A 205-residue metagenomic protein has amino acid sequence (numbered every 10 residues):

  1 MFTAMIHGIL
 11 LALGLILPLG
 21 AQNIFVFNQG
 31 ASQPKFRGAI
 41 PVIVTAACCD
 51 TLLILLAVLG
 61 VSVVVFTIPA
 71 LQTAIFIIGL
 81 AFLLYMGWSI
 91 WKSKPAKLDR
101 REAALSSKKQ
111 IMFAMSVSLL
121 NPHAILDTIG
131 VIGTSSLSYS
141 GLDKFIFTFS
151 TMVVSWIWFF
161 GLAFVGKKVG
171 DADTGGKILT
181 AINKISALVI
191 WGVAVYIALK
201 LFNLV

Functional and structural regions predicted by a protein language model:
F2-T73, G130-I146: Juxtamembrane transmembrane-helix termini in multi-pass membrane transport proteins
G8, A12, Q110, A114 (+1 more regions): Helical-face signature of the major facilitator-like transporter fold
A12-I16, T51, S118-P122, M152-F160: Residue-level hotspots within the lipid-embedded alpha helices of multi-pass solute transporters
Q33, R37, D171-L179: Membrane-interface helix-boundary motifs at transmembrane edges
R37-M112, V165, I185: Membrane helix-loop-helix hairpins that form the core translocation module of multi-pass transporters
L55, W156-A172: Transmembrane alpha-helical segments of integral membrane proteins
T67-L98, M152-F159, T174-V205: Selective transmembrane alpha-helices of multi-pass membrane proteins
M112-T128: Selected transmembrane alpha-helices and immediately adjacent juxtamembrane segments of polytopic inner-membrane
